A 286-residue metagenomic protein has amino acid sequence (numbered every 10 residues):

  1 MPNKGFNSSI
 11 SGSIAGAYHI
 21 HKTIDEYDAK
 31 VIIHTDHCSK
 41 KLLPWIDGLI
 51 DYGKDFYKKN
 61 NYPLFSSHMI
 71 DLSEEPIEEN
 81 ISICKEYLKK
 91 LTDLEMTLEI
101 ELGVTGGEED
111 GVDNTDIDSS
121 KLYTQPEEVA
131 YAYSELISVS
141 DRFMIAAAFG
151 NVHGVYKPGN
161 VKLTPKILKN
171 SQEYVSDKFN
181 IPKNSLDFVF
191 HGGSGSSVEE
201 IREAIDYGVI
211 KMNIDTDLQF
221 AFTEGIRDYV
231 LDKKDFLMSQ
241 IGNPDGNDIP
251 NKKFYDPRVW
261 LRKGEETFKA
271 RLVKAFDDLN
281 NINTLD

Functional and structural regions predicted by a protein language model:
M1-F6, S11-D28, S39-N184, V198-E203 (+1 more regions): Alpha/beta enzyme core
K4-H21, I33, F220, F236-G242 (+1 more regions): Metallocofactor- and cofactor-centric catalytic cores in central/energy metabolism, strongly enriched
F6-S9, S119-L122, V161, H191-S194 (+3 more regions): Hydrophobic alpha-helical scaffolding
I24-D28, K157, I167, S176-Y255: Catalytic-face loop-and-helix region of soluble metabolic enzyme cores
H34, E99-E101, V189: Generic enzyme active-site microenvironment
D36-C38, D71, H191-G193: Conserved acidic functional residues
E135, Y229, D278: Residues that form generic nucleotide/phosphate-binding pockets
D232-D286: Extended, intrinsically disordered, low-complexity segments
